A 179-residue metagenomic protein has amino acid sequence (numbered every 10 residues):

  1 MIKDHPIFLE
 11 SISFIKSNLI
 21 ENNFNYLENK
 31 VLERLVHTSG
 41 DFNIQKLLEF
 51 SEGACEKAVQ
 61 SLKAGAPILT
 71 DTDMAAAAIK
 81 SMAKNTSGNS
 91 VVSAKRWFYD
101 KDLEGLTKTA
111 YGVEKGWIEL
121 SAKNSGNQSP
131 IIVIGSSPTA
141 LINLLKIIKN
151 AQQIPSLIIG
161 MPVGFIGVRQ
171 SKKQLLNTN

Functional and structural regions predicted by a protein language model:
M1-L69: Electropositive, gly/pro-rich neighborhoods at or near active sites that engage anionic ligands
T72-A151, P155-S156, P162-G164, V168 (+1 more regions): Conserved mixed alpha/beta catalytic, RNA-binding, or beta-rich assembly cores of soluble enzyme, regulatory
L176-N179: Short, intrinsically disordered, charge-balanced linker/junction segments flanking boundaries in proteins
